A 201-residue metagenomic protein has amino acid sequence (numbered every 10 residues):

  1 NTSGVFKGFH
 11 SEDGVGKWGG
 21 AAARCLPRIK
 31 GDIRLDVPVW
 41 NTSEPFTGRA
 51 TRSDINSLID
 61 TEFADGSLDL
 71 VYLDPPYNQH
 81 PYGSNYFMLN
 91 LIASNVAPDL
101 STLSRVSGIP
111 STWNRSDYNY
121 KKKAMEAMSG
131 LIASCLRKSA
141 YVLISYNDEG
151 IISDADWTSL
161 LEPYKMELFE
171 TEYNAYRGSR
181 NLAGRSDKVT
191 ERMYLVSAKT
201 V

Functional and structural regions predicted by a protein language model:
N1-Y86, A97-W113: SAM-dependent nucleic-acid methyltransferase catalytic core
S57-T61, G130-I132, R180-L182: Generic recognition of flexible, low-complexity loop/linker segments
T61-A64, P81-L89, I152-W157, S179-R180: A short acidic (Asp/Glu
Y72-D74, L143, L195: Structural motif
V96-S104, S139-Y146: Conserved beta-strand signature within the Rossmann-like core of class I S-adenosyl-L-methionine
N114-E167: Conserved Class I SAM-dependent methyltransferase catalytic core
D154-T158, Y164-V201: Class I S-adenosyl-L-methionine
